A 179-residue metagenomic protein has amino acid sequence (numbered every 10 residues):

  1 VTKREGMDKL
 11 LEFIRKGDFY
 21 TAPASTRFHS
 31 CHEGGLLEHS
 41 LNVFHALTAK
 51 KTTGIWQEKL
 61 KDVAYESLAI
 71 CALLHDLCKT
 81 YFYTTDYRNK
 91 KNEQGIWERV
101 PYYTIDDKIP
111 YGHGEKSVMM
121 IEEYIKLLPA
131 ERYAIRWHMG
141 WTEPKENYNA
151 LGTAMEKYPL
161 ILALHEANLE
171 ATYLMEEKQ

Functional and structural regions predicted by a protein language model:
V1, K178-Q179: N-terminal intrinsically disordered, low-complexity tails enriched in polar/charged
V1-A22: Non-catalytic interface/linker regions that flank or bridge core catalytic/transmembrane domains
K9-K16, H29-L41: All-alpha helical catalytic cores of prenyl diphosphate-utilizing isoprenoid enzymes
F28-H32, E38, H45, K50-T52 (+1 more regions): Divalent metal-dependent catalytic cores for phosphoryl transfer on phosphate-bearing substrates
